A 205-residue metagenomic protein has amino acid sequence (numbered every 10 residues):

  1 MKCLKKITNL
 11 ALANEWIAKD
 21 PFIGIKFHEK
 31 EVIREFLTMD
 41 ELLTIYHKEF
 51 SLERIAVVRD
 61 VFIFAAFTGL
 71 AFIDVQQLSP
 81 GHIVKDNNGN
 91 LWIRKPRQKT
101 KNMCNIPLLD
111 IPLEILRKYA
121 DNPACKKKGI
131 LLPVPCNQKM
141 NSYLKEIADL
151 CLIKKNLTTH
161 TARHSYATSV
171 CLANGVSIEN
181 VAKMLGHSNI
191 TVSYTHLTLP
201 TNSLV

Functional and structural regions predicted by a protein language model:
M1, A13-F72, K126: Basic, Lys/Arg- and aromatic-enriched nucleic-acid-binding interface segment
M1-N9, E53-R54, N156-T158: N-terminal core-binding DNA-recognition domain of tyrosine site-specific recombinases/integrases
E31, Q98-R117, C125-E146: C-terminal catalytic core of Y-nucleophile DNA break-rejoin enzymes
V57-V58, V134-Q138, K154-N174: Short basic/aromatic active-site micro-motif
I63, F67, I73-D74, E146 (+1 more regions): C-terminal catalytic core of tyrosine-transesterase DNA break-rejoin enzymes
Q77-I83, A182-S188, T201: A short, basic/aromatic helix-end/turn motif that makes direct DNA contacts
R117-D121, P200: Short, proline-centered helix/strand-breaking motifs
T195-T201: Conserved small/polar residues in nucleotide/adenosyl-binding loops
